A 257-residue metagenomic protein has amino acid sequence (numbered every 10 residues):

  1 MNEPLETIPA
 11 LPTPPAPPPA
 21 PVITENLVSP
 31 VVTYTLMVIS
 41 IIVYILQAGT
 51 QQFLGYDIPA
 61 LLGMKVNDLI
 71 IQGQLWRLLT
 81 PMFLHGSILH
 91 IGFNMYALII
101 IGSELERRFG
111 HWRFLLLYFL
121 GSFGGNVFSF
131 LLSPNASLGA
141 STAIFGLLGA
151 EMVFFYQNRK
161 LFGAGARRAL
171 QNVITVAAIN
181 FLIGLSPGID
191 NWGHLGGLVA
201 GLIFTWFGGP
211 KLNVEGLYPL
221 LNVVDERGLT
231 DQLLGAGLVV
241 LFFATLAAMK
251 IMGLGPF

Functional and structural regions predicted by a protein language model:
M1-V28, F181-F257: C-terminal transmembrane module of polytopic alpha-helical membrane proteins
I23-M37, W112, R167-L170, L229-L233: Membrane-water interface of alpha-helical transmembrane segments
E25-N26, N67-G73, R107, G165-A169 (+1 more regions): Helix-boundary and loop/linker segments of multi-pass membrane transporters
S29-S141, S186-N191: N-terminal TM1-TM2 helical hairpin plus the immediately adjacent luminal interfacial "cap"
L36, S40-Q47, S122, V176-G184 (+2 more regions): Alpha-helical transmembrane segments of multi-pass membrane proteins
R107-H111, F154-L170, G209-N222: Alpha-helical transmembrane bundle and helix-membrane interface signal in multi-pass integral membrane proteins
G124-V127, N135-N158, L195-G208: Specific transmembrane alpha-helix
R167-I179: Interfacial and helix-entry/exit segments of alpha-helical transmembrane bundles in multi-pass inner-membrane proteins
